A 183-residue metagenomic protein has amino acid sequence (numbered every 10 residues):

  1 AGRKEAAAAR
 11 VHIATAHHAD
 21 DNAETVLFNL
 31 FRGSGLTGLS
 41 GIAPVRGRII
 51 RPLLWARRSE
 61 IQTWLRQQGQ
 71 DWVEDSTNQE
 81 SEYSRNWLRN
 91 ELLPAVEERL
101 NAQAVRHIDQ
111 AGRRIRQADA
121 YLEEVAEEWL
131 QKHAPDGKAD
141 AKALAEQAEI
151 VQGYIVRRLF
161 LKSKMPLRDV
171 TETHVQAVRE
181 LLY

Functional and structural regions predicted by a protein language model:
A1-A6: Short, well-structured alpha-helical segments in soluble
A8-A16, D21-I115, Q131, A139-A145: Catalytic subdomain that performs nucleotidyl-dependent activation
F31, A43-R46, N90, E97 (+1 more regions): AMP-forming adenylation/ATP pyrophosphatase catalytic core
